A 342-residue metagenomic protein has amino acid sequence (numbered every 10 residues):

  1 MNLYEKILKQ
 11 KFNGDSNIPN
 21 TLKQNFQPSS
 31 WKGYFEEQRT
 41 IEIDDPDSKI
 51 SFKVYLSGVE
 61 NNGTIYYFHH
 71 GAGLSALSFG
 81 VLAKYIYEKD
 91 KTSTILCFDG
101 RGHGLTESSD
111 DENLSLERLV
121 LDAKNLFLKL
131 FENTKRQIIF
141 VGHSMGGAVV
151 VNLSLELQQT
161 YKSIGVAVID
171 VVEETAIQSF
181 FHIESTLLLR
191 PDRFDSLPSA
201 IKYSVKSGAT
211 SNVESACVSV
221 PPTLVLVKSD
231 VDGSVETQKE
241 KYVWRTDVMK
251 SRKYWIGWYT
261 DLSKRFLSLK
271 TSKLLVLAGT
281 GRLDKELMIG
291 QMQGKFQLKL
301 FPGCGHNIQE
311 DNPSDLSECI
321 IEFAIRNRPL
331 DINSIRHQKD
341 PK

Functional and structural regions predicted by a protein language model:
K32-Y34, D44-S48, T94-L96, G100-V141 (+2 more regions): Active-site loop/oxyanion-hole signature of alpha/beta-hydrolase fold enzymes
T40, D47-G58: A short loop-to-beta-strand scaffold at the N-terminal edge of the catalytic core in hydrolase folds
Y55-L105: Conserved HGGG/HGGXW glycine-rich cap/lid loop of the alpha/beta-hydrolase fold
G142, G146, V150: Gly/Ala-rich beta-loop-alpha elbow adjacent to hydrolase catalytic centers
V151-L155, Y161-P198: Flexible "cap/lid" loop of the alpha/beta hydrolase fold
P191-T260: Conserved alpha/beta-hydrolase catalytic His-Asp/Glu region
S229-L300, P329: Conserved serine/cysteine hydrolase catalytic core
C304-S317: Catalytic histidine-centered segment of alpha/beta-hydrolase-like enzymes
